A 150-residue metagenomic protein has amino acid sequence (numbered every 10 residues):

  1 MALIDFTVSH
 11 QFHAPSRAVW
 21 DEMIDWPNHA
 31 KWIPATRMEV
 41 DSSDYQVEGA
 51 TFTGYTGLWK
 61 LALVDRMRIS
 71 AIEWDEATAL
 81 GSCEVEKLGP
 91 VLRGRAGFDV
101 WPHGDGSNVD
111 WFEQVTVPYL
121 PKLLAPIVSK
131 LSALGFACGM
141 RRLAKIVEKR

Functional and structural regions predicted by a protein language model:
M1-V47: Hydrophobic ligand-binding cavity/cleft-lining segments
D5-T7, A62-M67, L92-G97: Short, surface-exposed coil-to-beta transition loops
S9-H13, Y55, R68, D99 (+1 more regions): Generic structural detector for well-ordered beta-strands
P27-A30, M140, A144: Structural signal for well-ordered, non-membrane alpha-helices
V40-G89, N108, R141-R150: Glycine-rich portal/gate segments that line the openings of hydrophobic small-molecule binding cavities
E84-C138: Beta-strand/loop substructures that line and gate deep hydrophobic ligand-binding cavities in soluble
